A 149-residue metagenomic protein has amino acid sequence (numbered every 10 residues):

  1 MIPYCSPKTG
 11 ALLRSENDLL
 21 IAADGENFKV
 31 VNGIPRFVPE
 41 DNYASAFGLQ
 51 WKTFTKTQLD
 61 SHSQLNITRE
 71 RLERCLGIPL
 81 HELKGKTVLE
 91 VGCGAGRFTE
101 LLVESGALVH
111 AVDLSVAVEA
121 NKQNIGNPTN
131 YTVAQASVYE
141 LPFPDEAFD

Functional and structural regions predicted by a protein language model:
M1-P142, E146: Conserved N-terminal segment of class I S-adenosyl-L-methionine
